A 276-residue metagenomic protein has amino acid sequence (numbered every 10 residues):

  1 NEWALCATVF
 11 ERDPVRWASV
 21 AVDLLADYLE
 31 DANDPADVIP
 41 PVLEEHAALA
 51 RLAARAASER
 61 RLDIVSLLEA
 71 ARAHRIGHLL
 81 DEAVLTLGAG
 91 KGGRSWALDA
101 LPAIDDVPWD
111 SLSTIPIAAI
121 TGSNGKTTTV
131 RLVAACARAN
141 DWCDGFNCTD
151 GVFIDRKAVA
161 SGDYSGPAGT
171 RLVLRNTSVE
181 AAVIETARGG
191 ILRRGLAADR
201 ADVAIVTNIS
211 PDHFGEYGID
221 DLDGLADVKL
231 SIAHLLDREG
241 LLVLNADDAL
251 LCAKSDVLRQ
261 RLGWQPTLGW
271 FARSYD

Functional and structural regions predicted by a protein language model:
N1-P116, N140: Preference for protein termini
V9, D13, R55-D63, L112 (+6 more regions): Catalytic cores of large soluble enzymes that bind and process phosphate-bearing ligands
L67, V133, L251-K254: Aromatic/hydrophobic pocket-lining residues that form π-stacking "cages" and hydrophobic walls in ligand
H78, C143-G145, A181, L268: Hydrophobic anchor at the start of a short beta-strand that flanks the dinucleotide cofactor-binding loop
A83, T149-D150, I209, R273: Short, ordered loop/turn segments at secondary-structure junctions
V107-G151, D155: Walker A (P-loop) phosphate-binding motif
R156-W270, Y275: Flexible active-site lid/hinge loop adjacent to a nucleotide/diphosphate and Mg2+-phosphate binding pocket
